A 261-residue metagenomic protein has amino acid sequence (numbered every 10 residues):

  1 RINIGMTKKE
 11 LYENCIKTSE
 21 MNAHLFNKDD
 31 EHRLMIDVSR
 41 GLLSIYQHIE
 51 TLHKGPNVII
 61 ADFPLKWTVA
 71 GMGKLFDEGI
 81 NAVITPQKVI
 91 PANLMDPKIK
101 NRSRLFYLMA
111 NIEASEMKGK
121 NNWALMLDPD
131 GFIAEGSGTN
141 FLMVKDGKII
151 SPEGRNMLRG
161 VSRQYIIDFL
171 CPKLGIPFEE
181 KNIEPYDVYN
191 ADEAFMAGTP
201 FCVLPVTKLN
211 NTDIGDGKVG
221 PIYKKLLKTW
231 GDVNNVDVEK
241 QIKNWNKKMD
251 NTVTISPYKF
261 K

Functional and structural regions predicted by a protein language model:
R1-K17, S44-K261: Helix-start/capping segments and mature chain N-termini
Y12-I45, F63: Short, acidic/charged, Gly/Pro-enriched secondary-structure junctions
